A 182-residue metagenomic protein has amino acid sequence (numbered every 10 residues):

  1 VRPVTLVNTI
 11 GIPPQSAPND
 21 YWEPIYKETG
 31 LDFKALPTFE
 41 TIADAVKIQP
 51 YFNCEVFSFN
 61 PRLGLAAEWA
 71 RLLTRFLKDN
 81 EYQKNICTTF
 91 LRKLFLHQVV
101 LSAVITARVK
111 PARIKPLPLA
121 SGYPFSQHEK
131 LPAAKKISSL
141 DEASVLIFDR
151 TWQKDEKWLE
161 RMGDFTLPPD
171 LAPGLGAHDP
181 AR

Functional and structural regions predicted by a protein language model:
V1-R182: Glycosyltransferase catalytic domains, chiefly GT-A lineage
